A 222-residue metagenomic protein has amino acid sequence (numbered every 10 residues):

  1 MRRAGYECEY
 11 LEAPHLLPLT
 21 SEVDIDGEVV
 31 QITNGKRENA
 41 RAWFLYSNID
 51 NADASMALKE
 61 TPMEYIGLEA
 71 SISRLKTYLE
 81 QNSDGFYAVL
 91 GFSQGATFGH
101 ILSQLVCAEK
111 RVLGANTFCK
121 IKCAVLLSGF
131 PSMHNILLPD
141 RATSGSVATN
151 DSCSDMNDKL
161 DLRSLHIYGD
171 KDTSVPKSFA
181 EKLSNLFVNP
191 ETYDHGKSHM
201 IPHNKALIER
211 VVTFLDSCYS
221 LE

Functional and structural regions predicted by a protein language model:
M1-A88: Serine-hydrolase catalytic machinery in alpha/beta-hydrolase-like enzymes
Y87-G95, G99: Gly/Ala-rich beta-loop-alpha elbow adjacent to hydrolase catalytic centers
A96-V112, A124: Short glycine-enriched nucleophile-adjacent loop and the immediately C-terminal alpha-helix near the catalytic center
R111-P131: A conserved short beta-strand
S132-H134, D170-V175, S198-M200: Acidic catalytic loop of the alpha/beta-hydrolase fold
L138-D140, P176-N185: Short alpha-helix in the alpha/beta-hydrolase fold that links the catalytic acid
K159-L160, L165-Y168, D172: Short beta-strand/loop motif that positions the catalytic acidic residue of the alpha/beta-hydrolase fold
N189-E222: C-terminal catalytic histidine-bearing segment of alpha/beta-hydrolase fold enzymes
